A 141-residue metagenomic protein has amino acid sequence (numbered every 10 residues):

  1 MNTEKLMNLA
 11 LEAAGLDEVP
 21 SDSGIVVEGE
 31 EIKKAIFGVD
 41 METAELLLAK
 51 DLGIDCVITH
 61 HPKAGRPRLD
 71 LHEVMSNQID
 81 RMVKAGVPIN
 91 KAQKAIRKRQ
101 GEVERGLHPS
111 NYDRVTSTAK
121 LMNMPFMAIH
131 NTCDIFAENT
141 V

Functional and structural regions predicted by a protein language model:
M1-V141: Hydrophobic structural segments
